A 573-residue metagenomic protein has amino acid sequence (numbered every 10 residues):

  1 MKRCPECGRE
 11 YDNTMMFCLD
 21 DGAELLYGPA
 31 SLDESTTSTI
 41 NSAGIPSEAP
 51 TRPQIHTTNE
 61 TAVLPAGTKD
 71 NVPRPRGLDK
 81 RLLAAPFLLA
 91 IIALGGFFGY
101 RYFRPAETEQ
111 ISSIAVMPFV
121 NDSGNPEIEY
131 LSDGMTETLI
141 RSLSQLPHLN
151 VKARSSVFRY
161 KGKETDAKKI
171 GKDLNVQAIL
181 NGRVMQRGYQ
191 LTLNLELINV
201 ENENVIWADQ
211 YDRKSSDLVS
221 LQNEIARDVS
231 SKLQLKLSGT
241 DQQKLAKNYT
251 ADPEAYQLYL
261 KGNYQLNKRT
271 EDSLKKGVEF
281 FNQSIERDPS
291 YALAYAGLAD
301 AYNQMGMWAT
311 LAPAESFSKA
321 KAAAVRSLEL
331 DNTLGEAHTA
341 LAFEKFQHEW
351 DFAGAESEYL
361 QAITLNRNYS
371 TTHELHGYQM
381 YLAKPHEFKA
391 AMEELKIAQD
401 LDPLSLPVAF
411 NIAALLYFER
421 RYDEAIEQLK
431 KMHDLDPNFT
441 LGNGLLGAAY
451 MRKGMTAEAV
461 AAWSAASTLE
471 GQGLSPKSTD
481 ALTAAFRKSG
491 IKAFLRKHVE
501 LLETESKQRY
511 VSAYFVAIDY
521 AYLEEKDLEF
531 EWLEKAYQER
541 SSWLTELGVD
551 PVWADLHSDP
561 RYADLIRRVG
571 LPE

Functional and structural regions predicted by a protein language model:
K2-D12: Short Cys/His-rich zinc-binding micro-motifs
T14-L78: Low-complexity, Pro/Ser/Thr/Gly/Ala-rich intrinsically disordered linkers and tails that serve as
P75-L94: Internal signal-anchor transmembrane helix that establishes type II topology
F97-L446, Y450-S464, T468-L469, D550-P551: Acidic, proline/glycine-rich low-complexity intrinsically disordered segments
F343-Q347, E374-L382, P407-A414, T479-K488 (+2 more regions): Alpha-helical adaptor scaffolds
Q399-L401, H433-D436, A465-Q472, E500-Q508 (+1 more regions): Solenoid-like repeat scaffolds
P476-K492, T545-P560: TPR/TPR-like alpha-solenoid helical repeat scaffolds
E531, K535-E573: C-terminal non-catalytic interaction modules
